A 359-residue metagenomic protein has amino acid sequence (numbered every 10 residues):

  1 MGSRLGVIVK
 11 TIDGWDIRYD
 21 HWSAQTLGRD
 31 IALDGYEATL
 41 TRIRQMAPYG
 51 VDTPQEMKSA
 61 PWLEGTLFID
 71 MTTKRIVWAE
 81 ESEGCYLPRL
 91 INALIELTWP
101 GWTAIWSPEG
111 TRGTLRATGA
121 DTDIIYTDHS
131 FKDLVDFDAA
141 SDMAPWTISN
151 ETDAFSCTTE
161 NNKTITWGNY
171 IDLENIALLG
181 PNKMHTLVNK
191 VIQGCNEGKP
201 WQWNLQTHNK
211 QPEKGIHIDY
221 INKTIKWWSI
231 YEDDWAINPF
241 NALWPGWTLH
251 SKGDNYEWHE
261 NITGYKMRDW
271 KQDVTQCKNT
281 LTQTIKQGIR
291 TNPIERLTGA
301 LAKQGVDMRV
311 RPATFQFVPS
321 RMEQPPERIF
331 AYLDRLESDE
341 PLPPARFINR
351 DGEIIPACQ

Functional and structural regions predicted by a protein language model:
M1-G2: A short catalytic or substrate-binding loop motif that flags glycine-/basic-rich loops and adjacent residues that bind
L5-V9: Short beta-strand scaffold segments in enzyme catalytic cores
K10-G14, M71-T73: Short acidic-glycine loop/turn motifs at beta-strand connectors
R18-R29: Short, solvent-exposed aromatic-acidic interface loops
Q25, L33-E37, C85-L87, L94: Generic alpha-helical propensity signal that fires on short helical segments and nearby coil/disordered stretches
D30-V51: A short, charged, amphipathic alpha-helix used as a generic interaction element across diverse proteins
R44-Q359: Low-complexity intrinsically disordered segments
